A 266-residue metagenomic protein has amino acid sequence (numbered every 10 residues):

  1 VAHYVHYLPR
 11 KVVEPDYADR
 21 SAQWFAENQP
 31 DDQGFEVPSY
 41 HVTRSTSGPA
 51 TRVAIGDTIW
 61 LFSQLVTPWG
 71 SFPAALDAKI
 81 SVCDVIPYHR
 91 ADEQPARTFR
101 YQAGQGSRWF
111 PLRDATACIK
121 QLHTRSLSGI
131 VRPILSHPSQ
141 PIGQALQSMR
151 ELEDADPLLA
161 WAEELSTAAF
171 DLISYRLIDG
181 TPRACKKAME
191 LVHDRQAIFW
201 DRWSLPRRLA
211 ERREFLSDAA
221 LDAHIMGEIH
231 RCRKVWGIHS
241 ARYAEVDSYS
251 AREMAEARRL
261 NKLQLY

Functional and structural regions predicted by a protein language model:
V1-F25, T167-K234, R258-L263: Conserved N-terminal substructure of TIR/SEFIR domains
A2-H3, Y88-A169: Contiguous surface segments at macromolecular interaction interfaces
R10-I55: Short N-terminal edge-element motif at the start of the domain
A50-T67: Short coil-to-beta transition motif at edge beta-strands of beta-rich domains
P68, Y243-E245: Short glycine-rich, flexible loops that bind phosphorylated cofactors or substrates
F72, Y88, A255-Y266: Arginine/glycine-rich "motif VI" loop of SF2 helicases in the C-terminal RecA-like domain
A74-I86: Short beta-strand-centered aromatic/proline hotspots
K234-S240, Y266: Acidic beta-strand-to-loop metal/phosphate-binding motif
